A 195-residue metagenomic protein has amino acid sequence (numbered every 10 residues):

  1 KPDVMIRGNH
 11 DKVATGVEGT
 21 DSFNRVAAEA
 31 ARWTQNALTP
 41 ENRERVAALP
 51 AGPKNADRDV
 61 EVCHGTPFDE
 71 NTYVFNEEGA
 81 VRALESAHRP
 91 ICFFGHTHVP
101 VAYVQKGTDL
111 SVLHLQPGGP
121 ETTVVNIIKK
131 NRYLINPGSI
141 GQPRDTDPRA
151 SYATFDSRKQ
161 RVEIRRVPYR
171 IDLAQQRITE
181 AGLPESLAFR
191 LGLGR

Functional and structural regions predicted by a protein language model:
K1-C63, P67-H88: Active-site neighborhood of divalent metal-dependent phosphoester bond hydrolases
V4-N9, I91-H96, L134-G138: Active-site neighborhood of phospho(di)ester-bond hydrolases with catalytic His/Asp-centered motifs
H10-T15, K54, F68-E70, F93-Q105 (+1 more regions): Active-site environment of divalent metal-dependent phosphoester hydrolases
G16-E18, Y73, Y103-K106, Q175-R177: Short, well-ordered secondary-structure micro-motifs
G19-S22, N76-E77, K106-D109, R149-S151: Short, glycine/charged-enriched secondary-structure capping and boundary segments
D59, P90-I91, V99-V101, Y133: Conserved active-site beta-strand-loop modules that form the wall/rim of enzyme catalytic pockets and either contain
E70-A80, V104-L115: Short, surface-exposed, charged loop/turn segments at secondary-structure junctions
G107-R195: Acidic, His/Gly-rich catalytic cores of divalent-metal-dependent hydrolytic chemistry
